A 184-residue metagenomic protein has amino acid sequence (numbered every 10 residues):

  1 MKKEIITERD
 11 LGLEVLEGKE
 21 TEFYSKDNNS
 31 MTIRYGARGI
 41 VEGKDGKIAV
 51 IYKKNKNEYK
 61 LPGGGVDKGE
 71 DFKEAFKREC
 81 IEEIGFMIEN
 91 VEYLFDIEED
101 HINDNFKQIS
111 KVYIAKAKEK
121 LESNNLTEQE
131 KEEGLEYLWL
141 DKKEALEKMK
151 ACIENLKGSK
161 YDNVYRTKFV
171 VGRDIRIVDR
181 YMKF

Functional and structural regions predicted by a protein language model:
M1-R38, K44: Acidic, metal-coordinating catalytic segment for phosphate/diphosphate chemistry, firing primarily on the Nudix
I33, E89, K107-I109: Residue-level preference for beta-strand/loop junctions
Y35-A37, G46, I109-K111, L135: Change "...and in nucleic-acid phosphodiester-cleaving endonucleases..." to "...and in nucleic-acid processing enzymes
G43-E82: Conserved Nudix-box catalytic region and its N-terminal flanking loop in Nudix hydrolases and closely related
G43-G46, K116-L121, K142-E144: Short loop segments at secondary-structure junctions
M87-D96: A short coil-to-beta-strand element that immediately follows conserved catalytic motifs
D100-N124, L138: Active-site-adjacent beta-strand/loop module that shapes the phosphate/pyrophosphate-binding cleft
Q129-F184: Nudix hydrolase/Nudix homology domain
